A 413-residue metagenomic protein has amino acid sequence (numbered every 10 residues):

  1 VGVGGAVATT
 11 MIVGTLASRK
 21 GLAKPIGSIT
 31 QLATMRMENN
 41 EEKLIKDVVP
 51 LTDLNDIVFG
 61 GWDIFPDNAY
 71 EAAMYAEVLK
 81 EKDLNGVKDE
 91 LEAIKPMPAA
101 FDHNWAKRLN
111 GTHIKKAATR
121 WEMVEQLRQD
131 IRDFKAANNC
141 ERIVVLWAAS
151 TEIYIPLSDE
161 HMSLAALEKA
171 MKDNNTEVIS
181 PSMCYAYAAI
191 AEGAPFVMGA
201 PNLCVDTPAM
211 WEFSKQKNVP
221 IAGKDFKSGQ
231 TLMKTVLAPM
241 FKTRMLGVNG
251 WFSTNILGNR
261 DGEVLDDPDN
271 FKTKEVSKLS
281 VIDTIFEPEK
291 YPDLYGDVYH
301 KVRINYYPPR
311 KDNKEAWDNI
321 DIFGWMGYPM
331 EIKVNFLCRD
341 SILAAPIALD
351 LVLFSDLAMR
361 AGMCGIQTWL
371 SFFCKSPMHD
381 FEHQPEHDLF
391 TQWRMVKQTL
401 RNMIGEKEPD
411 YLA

Functional and structural regions predicted by a protein language model:
V1-E192, F196-A200, C204-Q216, T235-A238 (+1 more regions): Metallocofactor- and cofactor-centric catalytic cores in central/energy metabolism, strongly enriched
G4, D63-P66, S228-G229, F252-N259 (+3 more regions): Glycine-rich beta-alpha junction loops
N202-K217, I256-D267, T284-D293, K311-G327 (+2 more regions): Short flexible/disordered coil segments
A222-K224, S228-L294: Conserved anion/nucleotide-ligand pocket segment
S228, D293-V298, K407-A413: Short, highly charged low-complexity linear segments
S277-T368: Glycine-rich, aromatic-lined ligand/substrate-binding cores of catalytic and carbohydrate-binding domains
